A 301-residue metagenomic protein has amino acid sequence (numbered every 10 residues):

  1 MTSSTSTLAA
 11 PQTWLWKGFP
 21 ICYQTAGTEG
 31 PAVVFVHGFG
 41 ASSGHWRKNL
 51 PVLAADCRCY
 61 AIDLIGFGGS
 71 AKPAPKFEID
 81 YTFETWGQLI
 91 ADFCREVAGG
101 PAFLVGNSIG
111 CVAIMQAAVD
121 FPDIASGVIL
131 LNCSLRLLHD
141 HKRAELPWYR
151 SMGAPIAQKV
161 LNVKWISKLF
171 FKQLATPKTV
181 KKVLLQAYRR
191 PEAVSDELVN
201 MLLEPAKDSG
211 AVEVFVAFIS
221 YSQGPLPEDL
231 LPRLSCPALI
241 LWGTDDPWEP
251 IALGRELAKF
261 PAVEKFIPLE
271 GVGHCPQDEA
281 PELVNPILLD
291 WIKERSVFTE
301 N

Functional and structural regions predicted by a protein language model:
W14-F19, Q24-G27, Y60-V105, I109 (+3 more regions): Active-site loop/oxyanion-hole signature of alpha/beta-hydrolase fold enzymes
G30, G38-A41, S108: Active-site glycine-rich loops that stabilize anionic/oxyanionic intermediates across multiple enzyme folds
G38-K48, C59: Serine-hydrolase catalytic-loop signature spanning alpha/beta hydrolases and amidase-signature enzymes
V119, A125-K168: Flexible "cap/lid" loop of the alpha/beta hydrolase fold
K168-A193, L202-P205, V216-S222: Helix-loop "lid/cap" segments that line or gate small-molecule binding pockets
L234, I240-W242: Short beta-strand/loop motif that positions the catalytic acidic residue of the alpha/beta-hydrolase fold
T244-E249: Acidic catalytic loop of the alpha/beta-hydrolase fold
A262-N301: Catalytic active-site module of serine/aspartate enzymes centered on a nucleophile-bearing elbow/loop
